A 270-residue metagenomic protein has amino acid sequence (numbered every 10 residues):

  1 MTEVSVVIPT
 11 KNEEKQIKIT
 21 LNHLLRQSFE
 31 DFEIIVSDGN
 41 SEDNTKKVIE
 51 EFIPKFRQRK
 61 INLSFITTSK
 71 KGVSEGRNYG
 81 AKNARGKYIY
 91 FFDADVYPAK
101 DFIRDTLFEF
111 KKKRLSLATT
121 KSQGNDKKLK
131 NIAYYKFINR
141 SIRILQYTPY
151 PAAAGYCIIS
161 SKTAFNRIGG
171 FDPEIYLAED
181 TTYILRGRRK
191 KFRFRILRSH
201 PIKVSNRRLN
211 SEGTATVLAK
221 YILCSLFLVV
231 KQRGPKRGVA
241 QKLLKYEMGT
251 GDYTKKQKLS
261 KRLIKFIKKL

Functional and structural regions predicted by a protein language model:
E13-R26: Short, well-formed alpha-helical segments that are part of the catalytic scaffolds of diverse glycosyltransferases
F32-N40, S64-T68: Short beta-strand/loop segment that forms part of the nucleotide-sugar
D38-K47, V96: A conserved acidic beta->alpha catalytic loop
T68-A84: Glycine-rich, basic loop-to-helix element that forms the pyrophosphate-binding segment of sugar-nucleotide handling
I89: Short aromatic/hydrophobic "clamp" motif used to bind/position activated sugar donors
D101-K130: Conserved donor NDP-sugar-binding/catalytic core segment of glycosyltransferases
T120-G155: Short, flexible, basic/aromatic active-site loop/helix in glycosyltransferases
L177-Y183: Acidic donor-binding loop at a coil-to-helix junction in glycosyltransferase catalytic cores that engages
